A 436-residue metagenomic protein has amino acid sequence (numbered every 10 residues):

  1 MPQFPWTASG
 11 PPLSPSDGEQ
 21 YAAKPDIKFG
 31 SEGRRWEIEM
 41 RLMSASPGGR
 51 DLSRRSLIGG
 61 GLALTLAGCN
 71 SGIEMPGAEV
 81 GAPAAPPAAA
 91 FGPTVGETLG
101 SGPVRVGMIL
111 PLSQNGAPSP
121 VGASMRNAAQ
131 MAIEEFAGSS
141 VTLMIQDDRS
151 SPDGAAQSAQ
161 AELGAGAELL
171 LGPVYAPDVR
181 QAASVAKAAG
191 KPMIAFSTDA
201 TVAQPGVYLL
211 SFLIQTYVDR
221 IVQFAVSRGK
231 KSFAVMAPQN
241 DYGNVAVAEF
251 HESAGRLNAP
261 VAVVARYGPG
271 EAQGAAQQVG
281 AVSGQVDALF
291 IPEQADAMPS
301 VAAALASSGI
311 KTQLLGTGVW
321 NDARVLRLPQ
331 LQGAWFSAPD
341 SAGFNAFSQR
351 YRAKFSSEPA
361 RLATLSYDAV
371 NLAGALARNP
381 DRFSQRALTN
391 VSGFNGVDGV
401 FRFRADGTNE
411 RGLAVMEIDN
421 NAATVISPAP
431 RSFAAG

Functional and structural regions predicted by a protein language model:
M1-G68: N-terminal secretory signal peptides
N70-I73: Bacterial signal peptide processing site
A123-S124, E135, S139-T201: Beta-alpha junction/loop-to-helix N-cap segments that form part of ligand/metal-binding clefts
E162-V174, I194-F196, A234-A237, Q285-M298 (+2 more regions): Periplasmic-binding protein-like
P192-I194, T201-Q223, A237, V264 (+1 more regions): Short beta-strand elements at the ligand-binding edges of bilobed clamshell
L209-R266: An alpha-beta-alpha
M298-Y367, P380: Extracellular/periplasmic periplasmic-binding protein-like sensory domains
F355-V425, G436: Segments of small-molecule ligand-sensing domains
